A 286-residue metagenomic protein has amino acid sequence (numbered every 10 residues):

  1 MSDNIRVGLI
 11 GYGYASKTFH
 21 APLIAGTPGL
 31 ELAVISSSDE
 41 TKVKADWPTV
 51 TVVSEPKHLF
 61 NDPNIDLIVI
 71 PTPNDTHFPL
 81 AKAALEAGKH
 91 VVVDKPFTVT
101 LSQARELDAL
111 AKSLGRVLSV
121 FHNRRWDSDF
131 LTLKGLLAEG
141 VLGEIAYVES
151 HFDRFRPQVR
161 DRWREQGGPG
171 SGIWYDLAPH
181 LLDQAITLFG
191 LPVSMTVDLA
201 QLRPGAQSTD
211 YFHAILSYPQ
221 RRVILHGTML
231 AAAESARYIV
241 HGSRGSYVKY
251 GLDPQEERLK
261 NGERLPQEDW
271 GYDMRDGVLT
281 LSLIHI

Functional and structural regions predicted by a protein language model:
M1-W47: N-terminal Rossmann-like dinucleotide-binding module
V34, L67, Y147: Short, Asp-centered acidic motifs that coordinate Mg2+ and/or phosphate in catalytic or ligand-binding sites
V50-A109: Beta-loop-alpha module in the N-terminal Rossmann-like domain of NAD(P)-dependent dehydrogenases, especially those
E106-N123, E144-V148: Rossmann-fold dehydrogenase core element
R124-G205: Predominantly a Rossmann-like dinucleotide-binding segment in NAD(P)-dependent oxidoreductases
L182-E263: Contiguous beta-strand/loop segments that form the cofactor/metal-binding neighborhood of enzyme cores
I284-I286: Conserved small/polar residues in nucleotide/adenosyl-binding loops
